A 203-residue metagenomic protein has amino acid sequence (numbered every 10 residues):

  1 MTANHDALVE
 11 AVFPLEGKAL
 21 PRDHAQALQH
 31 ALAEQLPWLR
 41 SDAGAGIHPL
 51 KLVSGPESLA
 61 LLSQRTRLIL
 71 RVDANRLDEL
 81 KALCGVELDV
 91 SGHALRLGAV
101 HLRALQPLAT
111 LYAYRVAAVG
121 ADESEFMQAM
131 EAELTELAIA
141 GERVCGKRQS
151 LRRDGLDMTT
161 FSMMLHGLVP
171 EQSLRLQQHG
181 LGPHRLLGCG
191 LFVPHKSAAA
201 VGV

Functional and structural regions predicted by a protein language model:
M1-V203: RNA-interacting cores
